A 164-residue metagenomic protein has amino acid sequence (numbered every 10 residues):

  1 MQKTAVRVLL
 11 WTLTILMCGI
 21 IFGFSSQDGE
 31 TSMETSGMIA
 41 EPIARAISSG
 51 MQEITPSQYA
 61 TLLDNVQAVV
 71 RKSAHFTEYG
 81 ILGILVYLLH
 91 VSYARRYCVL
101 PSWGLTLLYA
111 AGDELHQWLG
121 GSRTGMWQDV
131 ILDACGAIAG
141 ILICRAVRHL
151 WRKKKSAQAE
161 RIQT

Functional and structural regions predicted by a protein language model:
Q2-T77: "…centered on the first transmembrane helix and the immediately adjacent amphipathic helix/loop
T4-V8, Y93-W103, R123-W127: Membrane-helix interface segments
L9-G23, G104-G112, C135, A139 (+1 more regions): Lipid-exposed faces of alpha-helical membrane segments in multi-pass integral membrane proteins
A68-L82, W127-C135: Membrane-interface loop-to-helix entry segments
G83, Y87, V91, A137-H149: Hydrophobic transmembrane alpha-helices
A110-A134: Interfacial helix-loop-helix junctions of multi-pass membrane proteins
A146-A159: Membrane-interface capping segments at transmembrane-helix boundaries
